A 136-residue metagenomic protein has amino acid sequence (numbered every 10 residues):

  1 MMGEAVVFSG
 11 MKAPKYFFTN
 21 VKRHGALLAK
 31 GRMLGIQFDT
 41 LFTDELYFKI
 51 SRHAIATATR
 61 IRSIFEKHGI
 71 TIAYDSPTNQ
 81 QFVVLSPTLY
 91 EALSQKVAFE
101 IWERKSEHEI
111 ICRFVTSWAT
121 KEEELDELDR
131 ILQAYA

Functional and structural regions predicted by a protein language model:
M1, A5-M11, C112-W118, A136: Electropositive, surface-exposed helix/loop patches at the edges of structured domains that serve as adaptable
M1-T78, L85: Active-site C-terminal subdomain of aminotransferase-like
Y16-L28, E122-A136: A short, terminal or domain-edge coil/loop segment
T59, I64-A134: Conserved C-terminal alpha-helix-loop-beta "cap" of PLP-dependent enzymes that closes/shapes the active-site mouth
